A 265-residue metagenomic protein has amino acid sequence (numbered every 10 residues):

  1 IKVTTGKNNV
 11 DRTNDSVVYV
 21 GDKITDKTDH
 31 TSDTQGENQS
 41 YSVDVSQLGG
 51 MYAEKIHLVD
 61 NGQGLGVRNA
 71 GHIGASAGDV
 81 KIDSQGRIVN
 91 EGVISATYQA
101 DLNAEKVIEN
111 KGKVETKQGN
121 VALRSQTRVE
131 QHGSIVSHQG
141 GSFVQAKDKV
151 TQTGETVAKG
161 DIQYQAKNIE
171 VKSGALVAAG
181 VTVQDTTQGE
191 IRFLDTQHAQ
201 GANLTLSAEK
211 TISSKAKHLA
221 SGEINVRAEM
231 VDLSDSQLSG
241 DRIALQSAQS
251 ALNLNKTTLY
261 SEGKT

Functional and structural regions predicted by a protein language model:
I1-T265: Extracellular and secretory-pathway beta-repeat/beta-biased strand scaffolds
